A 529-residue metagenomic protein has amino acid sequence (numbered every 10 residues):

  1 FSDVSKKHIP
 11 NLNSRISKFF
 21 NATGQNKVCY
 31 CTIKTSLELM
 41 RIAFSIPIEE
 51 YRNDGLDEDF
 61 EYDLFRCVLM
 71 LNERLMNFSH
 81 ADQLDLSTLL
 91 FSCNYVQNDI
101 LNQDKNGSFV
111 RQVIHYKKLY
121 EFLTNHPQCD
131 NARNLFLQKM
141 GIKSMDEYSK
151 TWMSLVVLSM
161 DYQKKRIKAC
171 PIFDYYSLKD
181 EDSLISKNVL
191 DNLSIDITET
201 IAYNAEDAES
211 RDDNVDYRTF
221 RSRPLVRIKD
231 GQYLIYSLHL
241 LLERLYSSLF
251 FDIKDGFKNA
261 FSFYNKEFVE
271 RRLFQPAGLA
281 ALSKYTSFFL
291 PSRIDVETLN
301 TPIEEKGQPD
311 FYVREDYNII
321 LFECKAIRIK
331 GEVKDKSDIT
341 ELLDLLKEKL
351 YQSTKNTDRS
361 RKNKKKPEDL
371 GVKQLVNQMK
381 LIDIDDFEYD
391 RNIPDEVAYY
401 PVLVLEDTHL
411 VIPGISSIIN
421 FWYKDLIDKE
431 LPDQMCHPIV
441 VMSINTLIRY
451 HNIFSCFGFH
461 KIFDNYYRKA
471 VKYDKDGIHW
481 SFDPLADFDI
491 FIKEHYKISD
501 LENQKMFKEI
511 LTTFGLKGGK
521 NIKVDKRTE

Functional and structural regions predicted by a protein language model:
F1-K34, A43-E50, M379-L485: Domain-level recognition of nuclease-like catalytic cores that cleave nucleotide substrates
D3-F122, H126-P127: Conserved small-residue
E73-S287, F421-E529: Interfaces and regulatory segments of ATP-dependent nucleotide/adenylate/phosphodiester-chemistry enzymes
K266, E270, E304-E305, E315 (+2 more regions): Active-site-proximal structural scaffolding
L279-G307, F311-R314: A short acidic/basic microdomain associated with nuclease active sites
E304-G307, R328-G331, T408-I412: Flexible loop/turn segments at secondary-structure boundaries
V313-K334: Active-site beta-strand-loop-beta-strand hairpin of nuclease catalytic cores that positions key catalytic residues
I329-V397: Catalytic cores of nucleic-acid endonucleases
